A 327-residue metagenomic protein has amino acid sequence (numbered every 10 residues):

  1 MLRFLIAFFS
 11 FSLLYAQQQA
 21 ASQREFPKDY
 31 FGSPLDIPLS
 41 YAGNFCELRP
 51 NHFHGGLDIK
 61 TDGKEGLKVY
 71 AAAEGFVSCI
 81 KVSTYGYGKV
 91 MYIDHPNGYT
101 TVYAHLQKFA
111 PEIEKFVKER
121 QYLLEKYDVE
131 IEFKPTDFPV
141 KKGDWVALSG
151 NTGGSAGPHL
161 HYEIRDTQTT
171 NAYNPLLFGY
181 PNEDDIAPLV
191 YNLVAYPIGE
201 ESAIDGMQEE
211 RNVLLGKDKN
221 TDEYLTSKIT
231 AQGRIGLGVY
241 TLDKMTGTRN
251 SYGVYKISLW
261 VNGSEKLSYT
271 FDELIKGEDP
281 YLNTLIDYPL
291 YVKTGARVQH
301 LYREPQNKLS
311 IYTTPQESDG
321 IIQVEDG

Functional and structural regions predicted by a protein language model:
M1-P27: Bacterial Sec-dependent N-terminal signal peptides
A16, P188, Q323, G327: Catalytic-site microenvironment of enzymes that process N-acetyl-hexosamine-containing cell-wall polysaccharides
Q17-V90, D94-T100, Q107-E112, K134-T136 (+4 more regions): Surface-exposed, glycine-biased beta-strand/turn segments
T100-P135, G216-E223, W260-V324: Exoplasmic/lumenal beta-rich domain surfaces
H105, H159-R165: Histidine-centered divalent metal-coordination motifs
I164-D166, I322-E325: Short, compositionally biased serine/threonine- and acidic-rich segments at solvent-exposed termini, linkers, or domain
R165-T167, D279-P280: Short loop/turn motifs enriched for small/polar and acidic residues
